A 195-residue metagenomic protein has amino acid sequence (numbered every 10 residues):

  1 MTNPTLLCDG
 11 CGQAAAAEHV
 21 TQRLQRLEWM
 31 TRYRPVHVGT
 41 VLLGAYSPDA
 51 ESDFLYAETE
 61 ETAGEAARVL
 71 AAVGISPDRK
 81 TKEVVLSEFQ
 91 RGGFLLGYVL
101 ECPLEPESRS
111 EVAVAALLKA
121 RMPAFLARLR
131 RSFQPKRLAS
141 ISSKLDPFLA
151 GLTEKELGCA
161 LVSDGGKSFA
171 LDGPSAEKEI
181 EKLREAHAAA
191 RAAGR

Functional and structural regions predicted by a protein language model:
T2-K155, C159-V162: A polyanion-binding, active-site-adjacent surface
L70-D78, L157-R191: Short, flexible loop segments at boundaries between secondary-structure elements
